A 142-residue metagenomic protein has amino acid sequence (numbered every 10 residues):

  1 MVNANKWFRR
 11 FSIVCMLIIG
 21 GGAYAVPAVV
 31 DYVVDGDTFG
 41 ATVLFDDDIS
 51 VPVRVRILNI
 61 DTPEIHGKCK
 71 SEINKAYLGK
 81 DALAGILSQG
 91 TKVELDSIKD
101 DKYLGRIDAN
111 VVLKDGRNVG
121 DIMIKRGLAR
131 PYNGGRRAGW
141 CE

Functional and structural regions predicted by a protein language model:
V2-C15, I19-E142: Small beta-barrel nucleic-acid-binding modules, primarily SNase/OB-fold domains and secondarily Tudor-like barrels
